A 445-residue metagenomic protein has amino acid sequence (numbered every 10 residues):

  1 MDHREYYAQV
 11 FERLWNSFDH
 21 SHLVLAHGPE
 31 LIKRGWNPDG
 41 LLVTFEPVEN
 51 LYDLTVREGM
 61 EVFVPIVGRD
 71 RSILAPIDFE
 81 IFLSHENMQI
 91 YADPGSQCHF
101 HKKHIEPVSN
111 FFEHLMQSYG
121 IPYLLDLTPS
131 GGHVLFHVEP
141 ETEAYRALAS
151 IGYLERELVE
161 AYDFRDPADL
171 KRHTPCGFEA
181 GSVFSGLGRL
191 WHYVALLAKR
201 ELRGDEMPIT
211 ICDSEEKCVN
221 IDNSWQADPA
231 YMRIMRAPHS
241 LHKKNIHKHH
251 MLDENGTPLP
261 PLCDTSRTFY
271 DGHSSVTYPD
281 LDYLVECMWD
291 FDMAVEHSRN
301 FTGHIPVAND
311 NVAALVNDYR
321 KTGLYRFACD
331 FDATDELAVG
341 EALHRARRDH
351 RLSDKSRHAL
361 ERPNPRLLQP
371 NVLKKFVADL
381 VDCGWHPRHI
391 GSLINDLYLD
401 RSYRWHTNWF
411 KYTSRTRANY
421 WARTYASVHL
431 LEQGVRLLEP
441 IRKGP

Functional and structural regions predicted by a protein language model:
M1-L74, F79-K102, T142-G186, E206-R267 (+1 more regions): DNA replication initiation on ssDNA origins
R69, I73, H104, L127 (+1 more regions): Secondary-structure capping and boundary motifs in well-ordered enzyme cores
S96-M116: A short, contiguous, amphipathic alpha-helix enriched in charged residues
G120-L125: A short linear hydrophobic-aromatic micro-motif
T128-F136: Short, conserved phosphate-binding/catalytic loop or strand-edge motifs used in phosphoryl-/nucleotidyl-transfer
G181-F184, C263-S266, W289, H297-K375 (+1 more regions): Basic, alpha-helical nucleic-acid-binding regions used in initiation and control of genome expression
L252-L284, M288: Low-complexity, glycine/alanine/valine/leucine- and proline-rich hydrophobic stretches
